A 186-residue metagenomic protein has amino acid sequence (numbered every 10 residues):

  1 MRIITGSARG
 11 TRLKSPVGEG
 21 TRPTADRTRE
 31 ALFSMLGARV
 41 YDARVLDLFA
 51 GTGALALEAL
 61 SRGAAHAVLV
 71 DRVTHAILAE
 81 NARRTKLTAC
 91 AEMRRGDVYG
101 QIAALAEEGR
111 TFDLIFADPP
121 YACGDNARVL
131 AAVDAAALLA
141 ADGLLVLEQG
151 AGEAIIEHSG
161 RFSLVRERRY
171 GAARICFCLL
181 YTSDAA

Functional and structural regions predicted by a protein language model:
M1-S183: Class I S-adenosyl-L-methionine-dependent methyltransferase catalytic core
